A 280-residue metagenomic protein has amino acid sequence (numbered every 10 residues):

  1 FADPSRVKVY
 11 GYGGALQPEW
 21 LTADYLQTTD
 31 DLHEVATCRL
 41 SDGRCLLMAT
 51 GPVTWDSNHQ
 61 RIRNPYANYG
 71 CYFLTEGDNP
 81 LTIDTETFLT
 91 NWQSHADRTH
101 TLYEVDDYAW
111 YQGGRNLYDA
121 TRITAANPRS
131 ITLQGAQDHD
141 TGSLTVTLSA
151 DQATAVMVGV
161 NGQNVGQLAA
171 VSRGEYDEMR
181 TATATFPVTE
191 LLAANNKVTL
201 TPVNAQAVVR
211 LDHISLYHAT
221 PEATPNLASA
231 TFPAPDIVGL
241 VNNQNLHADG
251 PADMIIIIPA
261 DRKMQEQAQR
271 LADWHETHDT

Functional and structural regions predicted by a protein language model:
D3-R262, E266-Q267, D273-D279: Structured catalytic cores of large enzymes
